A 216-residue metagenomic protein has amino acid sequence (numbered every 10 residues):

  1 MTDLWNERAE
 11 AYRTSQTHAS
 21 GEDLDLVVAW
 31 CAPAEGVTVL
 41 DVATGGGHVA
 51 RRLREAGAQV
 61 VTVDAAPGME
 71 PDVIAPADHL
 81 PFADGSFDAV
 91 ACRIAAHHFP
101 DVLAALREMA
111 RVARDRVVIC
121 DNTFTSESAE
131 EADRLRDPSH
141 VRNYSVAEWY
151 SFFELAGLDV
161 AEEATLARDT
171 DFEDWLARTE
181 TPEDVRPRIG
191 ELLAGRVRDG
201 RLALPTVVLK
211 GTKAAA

Functional and structural regions predicted by a protein language model:
M1-A34, H48-R52, A167, E173-A177: Conserved class I S-adenosyl-L-methionine
L40-H79: Class I SAM-dependent methyltransferase SAM/SAH-binding core
G46-H48, A161-A216: Conserved Class I S-adenosyl-L-methionine
A91: A conserved beta-strand element that flanks and buttresses the S-adenosyl-L-methionine
H97-H98: A short His-aromatic
L103-V117: A short glycine-rich, Lys/Arg-flanked "PGG" loop and its adjoining helix->strand segment in the class I
N122-H140: Short, glycine-/aromatic-enriched active-site segment of Class I SAM-dependent methyltransferases
R142-G157: Short alpha-helix
